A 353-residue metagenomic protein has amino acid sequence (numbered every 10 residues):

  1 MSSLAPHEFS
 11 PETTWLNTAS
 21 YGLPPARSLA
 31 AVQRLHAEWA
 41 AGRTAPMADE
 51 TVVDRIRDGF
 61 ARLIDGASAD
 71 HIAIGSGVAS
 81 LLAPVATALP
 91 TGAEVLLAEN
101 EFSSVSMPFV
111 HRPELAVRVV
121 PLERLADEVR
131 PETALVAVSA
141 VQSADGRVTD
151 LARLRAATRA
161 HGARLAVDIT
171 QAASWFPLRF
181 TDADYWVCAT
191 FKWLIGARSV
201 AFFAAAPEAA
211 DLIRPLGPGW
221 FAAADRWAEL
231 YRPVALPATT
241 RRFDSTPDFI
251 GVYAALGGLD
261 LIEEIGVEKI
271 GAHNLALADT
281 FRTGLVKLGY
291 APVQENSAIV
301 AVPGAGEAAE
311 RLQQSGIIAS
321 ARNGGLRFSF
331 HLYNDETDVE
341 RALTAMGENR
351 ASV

Functional and structural regions predicted by a protein language model:
M1-V353: Pyridoxal 5′-phosphate
